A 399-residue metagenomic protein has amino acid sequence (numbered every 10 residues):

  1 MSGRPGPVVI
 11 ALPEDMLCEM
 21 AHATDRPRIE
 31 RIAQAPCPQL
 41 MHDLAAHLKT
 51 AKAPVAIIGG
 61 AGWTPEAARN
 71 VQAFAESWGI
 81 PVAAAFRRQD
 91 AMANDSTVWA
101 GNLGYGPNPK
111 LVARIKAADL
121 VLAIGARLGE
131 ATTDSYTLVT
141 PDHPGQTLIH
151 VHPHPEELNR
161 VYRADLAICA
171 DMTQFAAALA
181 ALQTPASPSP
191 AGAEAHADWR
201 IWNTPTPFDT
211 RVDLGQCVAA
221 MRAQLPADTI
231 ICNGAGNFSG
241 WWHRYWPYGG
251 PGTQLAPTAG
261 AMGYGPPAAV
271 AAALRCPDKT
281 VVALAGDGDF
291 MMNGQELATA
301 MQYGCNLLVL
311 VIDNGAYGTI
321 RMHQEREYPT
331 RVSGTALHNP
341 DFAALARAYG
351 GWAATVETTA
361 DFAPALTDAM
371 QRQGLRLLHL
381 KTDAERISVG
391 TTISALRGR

Functional and structural regions predicted by a protein language model:
M1-R4, L40-P54, F74, R114-A118 (+3 more regions): Glycine-rich phosphate/diphosphate-binding loops that line cofactor/substrate pockets in enzymes
M1-T50, P185: Conformationally flexible catalytic loops at phosphate/diphosphate-handling active centers
S2, A117-A118, A167, F175 (+1 more regions): Conserved thiamine diphosphate
P13-C37, A131-T132, T137, T367-R399: Glycine/aspartate-rich loop-and-adjacent alpha/beta segment that forms the canonical ThDP
T24, E30, L166-A176, Q295-D313 (+1 more regions): A short alpha/beta connector and helix-capping loop motif
R88-A193: Glycine-rich, acidic loop regions that bind phosphate or pyrophosphate groups
K110, A117-E130, G240-Y317: Thiamine diphosphate
E194-C276, G390: Active-site diphosphate/adenylate-binding microenvironment
